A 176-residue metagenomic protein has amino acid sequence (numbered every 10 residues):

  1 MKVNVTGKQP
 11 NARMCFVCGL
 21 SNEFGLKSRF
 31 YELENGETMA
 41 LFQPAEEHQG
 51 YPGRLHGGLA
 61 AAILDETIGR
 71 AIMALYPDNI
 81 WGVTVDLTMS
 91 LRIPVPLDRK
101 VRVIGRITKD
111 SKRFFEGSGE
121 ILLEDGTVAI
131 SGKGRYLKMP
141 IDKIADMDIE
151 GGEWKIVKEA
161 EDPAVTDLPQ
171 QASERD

Functional and structural regions predicted by a protein language model:
M1-G7, P96-L97, T108-D176: HotDog/MaoC-like acyl-thioester-processing domains
N11-A12, F24-L26, G36-T38, W81-L87 (+1 more regions): A generic structural signal for short beta-strands and their flanking turns/coil linkers
R13, V17-L55: Catalytic strand-loop segment that frames the active site of acyl-thioester-processing enzymes
Y31-L33, R106-D110: Short beta-strand micro-motifs enriched in acidic
A40, V85-L87, V103, G117 (+1 more regions): Hydrophobic residues positioned within well-ordered beta-strands of beta-sheet architectures
G58-A61: Conserved N-terminal beta-strand and adjoining loop/helix that marks the start of the Nudix/MutT-like hydrolase domain
T67-R102: Hydrophobic beta-strand-centered segment that forms part of the acyl-chain substrate-binding groove
